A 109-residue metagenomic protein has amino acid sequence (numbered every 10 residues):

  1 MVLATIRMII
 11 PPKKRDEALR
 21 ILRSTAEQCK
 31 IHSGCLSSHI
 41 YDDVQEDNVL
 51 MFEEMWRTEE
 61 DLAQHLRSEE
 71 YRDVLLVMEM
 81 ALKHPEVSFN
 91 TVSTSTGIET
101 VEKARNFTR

Functional and structural regions predicted by a protein language model:
V2-L36, I40: N-terminal first-folded block
V2-M8, H39-L66: Short, well-ordered beta-strand segments in beta-rich or mixed alpha/beta enzyme and ligand-binding folds
I10-P12, T58, T91-T94: Non-catalytic surface loops within mature trypsin-like serine protease
K13, D47, E69: Residue-level signal for short amphipathic helical patches enriched in basic/charged and nearby hydrophobic residues
S24-S37, M55-F89: An amphipathic, aromatic/His-enriched active-site/gating alpha helix that lines ligand/cofactor pockets
I40-E46, L76-R109: Glycine-rich beta-strand-turn "strand-cap" elements at beta-sheet edges
